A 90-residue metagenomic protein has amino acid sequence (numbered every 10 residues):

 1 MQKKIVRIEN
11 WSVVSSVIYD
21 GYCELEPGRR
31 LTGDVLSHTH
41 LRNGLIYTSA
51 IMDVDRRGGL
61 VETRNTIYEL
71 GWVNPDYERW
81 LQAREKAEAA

Functional and structural regions predicted by a protein language model:
M1, T39-H40, E62-I67: Short, flexible beta-strand-to-coil junctions
M1-D34: Feature for intrinsically disordered/low-complexity regulatory segments and propeptides
K3-R7, V35-L36, G71-W72, A87-A89: Short, surface-exposed polybasic-aromatic patches that bind anionic ligands, especially phosphate groups
I8-W11, S49, V54-R57: Compositionally biased, intrinsically disordered low-complexity segments
V14, Y22-L25, A50, G71 (+1 more regions): Generic signature of intrinsically disordered, low-complexity segments enriched in small/polar residues
V17-D20, L45, T66, P75: Intrinsically disordered, low-complexity segments enriched in small/polar residues
Y22-V54: Short, basic/low-complexity N-terminal boundary segments at the transition from targeting/disordered tails
M52-A90: Short, compact, well-ordered microdomains
